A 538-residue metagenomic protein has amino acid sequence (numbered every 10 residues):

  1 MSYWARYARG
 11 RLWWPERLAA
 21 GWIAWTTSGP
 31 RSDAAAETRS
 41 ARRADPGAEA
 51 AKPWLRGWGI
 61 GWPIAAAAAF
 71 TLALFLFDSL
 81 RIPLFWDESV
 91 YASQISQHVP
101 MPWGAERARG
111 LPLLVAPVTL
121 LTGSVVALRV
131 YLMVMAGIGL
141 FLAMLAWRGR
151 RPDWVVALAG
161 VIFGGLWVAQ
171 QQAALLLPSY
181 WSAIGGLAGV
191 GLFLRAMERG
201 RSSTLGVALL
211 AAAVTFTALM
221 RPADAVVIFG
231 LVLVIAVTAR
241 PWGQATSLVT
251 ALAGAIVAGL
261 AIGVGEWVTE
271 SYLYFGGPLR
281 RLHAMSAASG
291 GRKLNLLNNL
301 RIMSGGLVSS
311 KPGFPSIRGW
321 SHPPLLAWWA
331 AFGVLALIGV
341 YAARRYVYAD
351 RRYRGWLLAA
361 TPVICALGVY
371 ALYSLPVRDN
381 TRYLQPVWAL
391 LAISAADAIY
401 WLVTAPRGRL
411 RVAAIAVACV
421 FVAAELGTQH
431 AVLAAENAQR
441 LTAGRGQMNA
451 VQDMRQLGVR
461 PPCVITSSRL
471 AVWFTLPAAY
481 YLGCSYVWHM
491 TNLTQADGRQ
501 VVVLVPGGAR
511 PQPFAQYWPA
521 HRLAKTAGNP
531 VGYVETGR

Functional and structural regions predicted by a protein language model:
R43, R195-R199, S203-V207, V227-A261 (+1 more regions): Perimembrane helix-loop-helix junctions
A66-F70, A159, F163, V214 (+3 more regions): Transmembrane alpha-helix segments characteristic of polytopic inner-membrane glycan-assembly/cell-envelope
A67, V257, A261, I399-V432: Signature aromatic-anchored transmembrane alpha helix within multi-pass, membrane-resident enzymes that catalyze glycan
L132, V168, A174-S182: Short acidic/glycine- and proline-prone juxtamembrane loop motifs at membrane-interface regions of multi-pass membrane
Q172-A173, S179, M220, V226 (+2 more regions): Hydrophobic/aromatic-rich transmembrane helices and adjacent perimembrane loops
F193, A414-P477, Y481, S485-Y486 (+1 more regions): Membrane-embedded, lumen/periplasm-facing catalytic core of multi-pass transferases that use lipid-linked donors
T250-A331: Membrane-lumen/periplasm interface segments of specific transmembrane helices in polyprenyl phosphate-linked
P312-W356: Hydrophobic, aromatic-rich transmembrane alpha-helices and their immediate juxtamembrane boundary segments
